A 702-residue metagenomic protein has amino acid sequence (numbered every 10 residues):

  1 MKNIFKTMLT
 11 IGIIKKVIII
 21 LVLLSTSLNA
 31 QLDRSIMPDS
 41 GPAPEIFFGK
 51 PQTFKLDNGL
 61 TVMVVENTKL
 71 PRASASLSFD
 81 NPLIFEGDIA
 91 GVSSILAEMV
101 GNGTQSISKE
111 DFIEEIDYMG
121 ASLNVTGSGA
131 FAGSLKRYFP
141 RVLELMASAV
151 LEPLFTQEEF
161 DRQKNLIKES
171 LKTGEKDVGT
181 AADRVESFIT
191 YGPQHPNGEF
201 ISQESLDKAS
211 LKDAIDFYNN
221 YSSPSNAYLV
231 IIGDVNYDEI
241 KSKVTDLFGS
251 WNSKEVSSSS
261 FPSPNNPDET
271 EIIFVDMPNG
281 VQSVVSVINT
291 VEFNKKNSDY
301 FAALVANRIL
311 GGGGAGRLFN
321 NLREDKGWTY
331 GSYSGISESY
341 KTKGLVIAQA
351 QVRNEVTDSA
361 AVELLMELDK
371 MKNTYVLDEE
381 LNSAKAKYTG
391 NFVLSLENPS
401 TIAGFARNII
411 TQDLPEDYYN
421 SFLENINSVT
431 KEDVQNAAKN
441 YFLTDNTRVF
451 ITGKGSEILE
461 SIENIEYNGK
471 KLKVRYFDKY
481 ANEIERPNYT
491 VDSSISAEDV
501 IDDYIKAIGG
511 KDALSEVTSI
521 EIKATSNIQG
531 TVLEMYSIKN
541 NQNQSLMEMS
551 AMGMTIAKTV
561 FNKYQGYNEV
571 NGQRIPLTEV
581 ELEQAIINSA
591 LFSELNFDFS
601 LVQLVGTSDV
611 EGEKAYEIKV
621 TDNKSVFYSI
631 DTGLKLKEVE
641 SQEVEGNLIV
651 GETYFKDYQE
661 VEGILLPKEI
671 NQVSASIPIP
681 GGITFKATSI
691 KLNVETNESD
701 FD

Functional and structural regions predicted by a protein language model:
Q31-A43, Y228-G233, N382-I495: C-terminal regions of mature proteins
Q31-I36, G174-P224, V244, S339 (+3 more regions): Scaffold signal of the M16-like zinc-metallopeptidase fold and its non-catalytic homologs
L32-D39, Y228-F293, G453, E460-R486: An aromatic/glycine/proline-enriched structural segment found at the starts of mature extracellular/organellar domains
S74-K136, K176, P196-F200, G312-W328 (+1 more regions): M16/MPP (pitrilysin/insulinase) zinc-metallopeptidase core fold and M16-derived inactive scaffolds
G103-S106, S134-K164, N294, S337-S395: M16/insulysin-pitrilysin zinc metalloprotease superfamily fold
S205, D492-I495, D499, K506 (+5 more regions): Flexible, processing/modification-adjacent segments and terminal tails in exported/periplasmic/extracellular proteins
E498-Q573, L601-D609: N-terminal mature ectodomain segment of secretory-pathway/periplasmic proteins
S550, E613-F701: Gly/Pro-enriched, hydrophobic low-complexity segments that function as extracytoplasmic propeptides/linkers
